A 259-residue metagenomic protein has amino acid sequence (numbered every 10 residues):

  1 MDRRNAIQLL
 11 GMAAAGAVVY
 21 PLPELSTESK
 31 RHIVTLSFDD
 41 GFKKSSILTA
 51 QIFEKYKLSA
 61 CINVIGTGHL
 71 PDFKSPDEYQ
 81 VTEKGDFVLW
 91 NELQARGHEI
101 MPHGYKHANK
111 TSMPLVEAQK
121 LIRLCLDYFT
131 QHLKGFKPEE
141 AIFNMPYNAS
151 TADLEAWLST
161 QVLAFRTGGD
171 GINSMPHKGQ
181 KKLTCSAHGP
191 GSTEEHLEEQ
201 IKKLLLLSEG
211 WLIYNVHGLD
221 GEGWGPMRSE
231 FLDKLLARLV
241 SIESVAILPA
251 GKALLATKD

Functional and structural regions predicted by a protein language model:
M1, Y20-V34: C-terminal segment of N-terminal export signals and the immediately downstream linker at the start of the mature
N5-E24: N-terminal export signals
T35-L36, E99, V245: Hydrophobic "anchor" residues on beta-strands that sit immediately upstream of conserved functional sites
S37-G41: DG-centered beta-turn motif at the end of beta-strands
K44, L48, L124, D153 (+2 more regions): Extracytoplasmic/secreted proteins, especially bacterial periplasmic and envelope-associated proteins
E54-D153, T160-L163, D170-L183, I213-G221 (+1 more regions): Metal-dependent polysaccharide deacetylase catalytic core of the NodB/CE4 family, i.e., the active-site-bearing domain
A164-H177, K202, L206, I213-D259: C-terminal domain-boundary segment and adjacent tail
P190-I201: A Trp-anchored, charged/polar loop motif used as the substrate-binding/catalytic surface of acyl/ester-handling
